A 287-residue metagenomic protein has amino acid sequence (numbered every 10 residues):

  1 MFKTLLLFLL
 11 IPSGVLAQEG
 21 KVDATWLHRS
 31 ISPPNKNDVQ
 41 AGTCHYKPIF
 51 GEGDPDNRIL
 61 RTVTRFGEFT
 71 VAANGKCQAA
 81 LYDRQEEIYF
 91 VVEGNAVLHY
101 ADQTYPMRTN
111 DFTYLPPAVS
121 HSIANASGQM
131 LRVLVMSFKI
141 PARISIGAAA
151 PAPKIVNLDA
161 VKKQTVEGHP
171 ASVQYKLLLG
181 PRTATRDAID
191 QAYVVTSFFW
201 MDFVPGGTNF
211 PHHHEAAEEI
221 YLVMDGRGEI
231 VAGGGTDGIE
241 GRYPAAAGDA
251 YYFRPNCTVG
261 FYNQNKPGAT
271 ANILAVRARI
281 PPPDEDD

Functional and structural regions predicted by a protein language model:
T4-S13: Sec-dependent N-terminal signal peptides
Q18-V63, Q78, G128-M130, S137 (+4 more regions): A short, N-terminal "cap"/entry segment at the start of jelly-roll beta-barrel domains of the cupin/DSBH fold
E68-A72, L81-L98, W200-V204, E215-I230: Short, conserved beta-strand element in jelly-roll/cupin
C77-A79, L98-H99, M107, L115 (+5 more regions): Short beta-strand His + acidic residue motifs that chelate non-heme Fe in jelly-roll/DSBH and cupin folds
I88, A96-I146: Extended, hydrophobic interaction surfaces within ordered domains
D102-P117, G235-P255: Short acidic-glycine-tyrosine-enriched beta hairpin
Q129-I144, I220, Y252, P267-D284: A short hydrophobic beta-strand segment most commonly corresponding to one strand of the jelly-roll/cupin
